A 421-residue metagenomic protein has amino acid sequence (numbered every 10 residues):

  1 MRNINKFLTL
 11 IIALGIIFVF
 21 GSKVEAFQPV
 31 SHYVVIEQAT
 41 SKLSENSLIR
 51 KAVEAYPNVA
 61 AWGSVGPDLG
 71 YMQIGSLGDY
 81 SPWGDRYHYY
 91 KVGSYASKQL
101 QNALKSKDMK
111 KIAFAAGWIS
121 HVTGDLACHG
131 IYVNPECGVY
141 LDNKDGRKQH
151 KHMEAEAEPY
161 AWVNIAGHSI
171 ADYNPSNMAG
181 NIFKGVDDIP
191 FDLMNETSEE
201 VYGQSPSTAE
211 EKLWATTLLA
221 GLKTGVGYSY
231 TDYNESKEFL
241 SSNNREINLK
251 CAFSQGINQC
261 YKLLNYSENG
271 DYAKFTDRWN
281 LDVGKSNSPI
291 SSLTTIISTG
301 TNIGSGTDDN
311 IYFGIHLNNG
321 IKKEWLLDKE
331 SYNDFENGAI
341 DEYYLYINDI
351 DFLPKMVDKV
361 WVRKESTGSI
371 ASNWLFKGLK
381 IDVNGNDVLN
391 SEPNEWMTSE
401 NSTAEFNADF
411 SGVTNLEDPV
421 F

Functional and structural regions predicted by a protein language model:
M1-T9: Bacterial N-terminal signal peptides that target proteins for export
T9-V19: Bacterial N-terminal signal peptides
G21-A116, L126-G185, T216-N243, I247-P289: N-terminal, motif-rich segments that launch catalysis or mediate targeting to/interaction with membranes, typified by
D188-G225: A mid-sequence, solvent-exposed acidic-amphipathic segment
P289-F421: Regulatory, non-catalytic segments
